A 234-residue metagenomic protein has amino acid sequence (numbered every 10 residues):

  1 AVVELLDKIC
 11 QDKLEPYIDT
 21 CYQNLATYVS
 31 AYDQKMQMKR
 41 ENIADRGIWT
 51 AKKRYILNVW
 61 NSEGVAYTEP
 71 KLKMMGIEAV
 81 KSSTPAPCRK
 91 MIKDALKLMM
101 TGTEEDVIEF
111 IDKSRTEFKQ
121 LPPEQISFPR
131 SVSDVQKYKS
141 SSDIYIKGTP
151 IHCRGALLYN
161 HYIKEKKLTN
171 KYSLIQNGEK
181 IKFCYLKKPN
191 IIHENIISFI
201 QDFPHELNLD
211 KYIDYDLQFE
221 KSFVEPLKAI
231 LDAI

Functional and structural regions predicted by a protein language model:
V2-I234: DNA-dependent DNA polymerase catalytic subunits
